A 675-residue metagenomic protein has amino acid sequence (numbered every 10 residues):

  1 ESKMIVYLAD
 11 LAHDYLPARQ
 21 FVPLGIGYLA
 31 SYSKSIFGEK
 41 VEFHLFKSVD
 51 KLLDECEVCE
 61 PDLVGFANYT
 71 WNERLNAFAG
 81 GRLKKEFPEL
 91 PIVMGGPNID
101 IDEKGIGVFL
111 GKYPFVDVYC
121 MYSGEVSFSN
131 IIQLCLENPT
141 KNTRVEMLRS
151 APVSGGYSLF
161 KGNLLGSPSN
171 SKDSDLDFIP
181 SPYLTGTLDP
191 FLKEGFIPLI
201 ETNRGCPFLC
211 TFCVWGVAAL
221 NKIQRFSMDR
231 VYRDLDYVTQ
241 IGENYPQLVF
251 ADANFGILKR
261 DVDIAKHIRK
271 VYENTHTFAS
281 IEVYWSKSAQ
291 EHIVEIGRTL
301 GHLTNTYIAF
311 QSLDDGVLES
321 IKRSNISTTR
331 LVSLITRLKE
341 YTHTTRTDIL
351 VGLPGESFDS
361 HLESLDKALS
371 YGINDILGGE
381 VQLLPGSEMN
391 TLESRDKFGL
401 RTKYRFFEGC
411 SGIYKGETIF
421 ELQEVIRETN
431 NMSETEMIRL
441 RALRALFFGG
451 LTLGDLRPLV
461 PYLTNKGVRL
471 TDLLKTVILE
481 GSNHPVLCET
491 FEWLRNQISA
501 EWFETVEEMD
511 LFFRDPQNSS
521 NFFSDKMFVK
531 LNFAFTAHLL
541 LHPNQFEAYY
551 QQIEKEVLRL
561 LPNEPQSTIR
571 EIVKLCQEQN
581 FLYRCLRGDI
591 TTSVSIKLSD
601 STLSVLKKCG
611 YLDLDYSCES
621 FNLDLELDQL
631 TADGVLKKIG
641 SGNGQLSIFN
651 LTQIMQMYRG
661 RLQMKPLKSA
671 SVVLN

Functional and structural regions predicted by a protein language model:
E1-L8, C56-E57, F115, E424-N675: Radical SAM enzyme core and accessory elements
S2-I5, D14, M147-L199: N-terminal [4Fe-4S]-dependent radical SAM core
I5, D62-L63, V118, Q247-V249: Structural motif
Y15-I26: Glycine- and acidic-residue-enriched helix-capping/strand-helix junction motifs
G27-V41: Short helix-loop-beta junction
K40-N170, G660: Glycine-rich beta-alpha loop elements in corrinoid/cobalamin-binding modules across cobalamin-dependent enzymes
A79, V116, R225-F226, V271-V468 (+5 more regions): A structural motif corresponding to the C-terminal lobe/cap of the Radical SAM core domain
S174-E340: Radical SAM [4Fe-4S] cluster-binding motif and immediate context
